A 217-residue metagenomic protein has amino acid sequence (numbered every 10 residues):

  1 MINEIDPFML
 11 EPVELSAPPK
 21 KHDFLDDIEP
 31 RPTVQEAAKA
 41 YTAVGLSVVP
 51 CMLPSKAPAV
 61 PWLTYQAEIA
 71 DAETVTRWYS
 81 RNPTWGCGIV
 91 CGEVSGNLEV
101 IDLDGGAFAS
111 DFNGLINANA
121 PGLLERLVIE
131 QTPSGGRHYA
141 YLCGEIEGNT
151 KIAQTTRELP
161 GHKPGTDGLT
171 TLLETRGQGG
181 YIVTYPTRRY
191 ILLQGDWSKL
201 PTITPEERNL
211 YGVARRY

Functional and structural regions predicted by a protein language model:
M1-Y217: Conserved phosphate/metal-binding and DNA-contacting active-site motifs used in DNA phosphodiester-bond processing
